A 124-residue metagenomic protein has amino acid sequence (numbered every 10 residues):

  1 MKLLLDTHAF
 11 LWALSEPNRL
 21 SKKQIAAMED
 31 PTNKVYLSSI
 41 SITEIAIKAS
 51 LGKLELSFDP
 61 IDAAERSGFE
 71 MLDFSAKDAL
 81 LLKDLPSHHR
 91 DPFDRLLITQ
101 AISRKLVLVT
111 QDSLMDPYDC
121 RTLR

Functional and structural regions predicted by a protein language model:
M1-L37, L51-D62, R104, S113-P117: Short, well-structured N-terminal submotif of metal-dependent ribonuclease cores
E16-P17, K48, L85, R121: Residue-level signal for well-ordered alpha-helical positions
V35, G68-F69: A short, ordered amphipathic alpha-helix with a cationic face
I45: Phosphate/NTP-binding elements of NTP-utilizing enzymes
K48, E65-G68: Helix-loop "lid/cap" segments that line or gate small-molecule binding pockets
S57, F69-L114, C120-R121: Active-site neighborhoods of divalent-metal-dependent phosphate/nucleic-acid chemistry enzymes
